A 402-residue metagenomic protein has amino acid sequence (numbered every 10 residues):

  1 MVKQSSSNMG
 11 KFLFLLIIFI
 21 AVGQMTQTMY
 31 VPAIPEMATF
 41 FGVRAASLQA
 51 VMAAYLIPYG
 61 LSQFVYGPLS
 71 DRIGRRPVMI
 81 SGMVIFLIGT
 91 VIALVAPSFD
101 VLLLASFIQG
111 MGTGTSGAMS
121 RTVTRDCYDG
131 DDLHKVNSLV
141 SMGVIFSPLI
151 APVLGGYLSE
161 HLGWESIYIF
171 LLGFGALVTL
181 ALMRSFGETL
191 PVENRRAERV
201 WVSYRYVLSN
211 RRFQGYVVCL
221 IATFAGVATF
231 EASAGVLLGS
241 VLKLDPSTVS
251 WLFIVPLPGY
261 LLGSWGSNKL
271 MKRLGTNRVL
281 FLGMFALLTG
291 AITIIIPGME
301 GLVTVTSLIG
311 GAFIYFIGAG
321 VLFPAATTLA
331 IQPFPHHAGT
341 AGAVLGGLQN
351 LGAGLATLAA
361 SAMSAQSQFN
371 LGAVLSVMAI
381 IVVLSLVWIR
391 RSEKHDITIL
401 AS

Functional and structural regions predicted by a protein language model:
V2-S6, G187-V217: Juxtamembrane intracellular "pre-TM" segments in multi-pass secondary transporters
K11-A45, Y66, F230-G235: Extracytoplasmic
G42, G74, V95-V101, G112 (+1 more regions): Helix-breaking motifs and short loop linkers at transmembrane-helix boundaries and internal kinks in secondary membrane
L61-D100: Conserved MFS/SLC helix-loop-helix module at the cytosolic interface between two early adjacent transmembrane helices
I85-I92, D100-I108, T306-A312: Paired small-residue
V101, G130, S138-F186: Helix-loop-helix hairpin linking two adjacent transmembrane segments in secondary transporters
A105-F146: Cytoplasmic helix-loop-helix junction between adjacent transmembrane helices in 12-TM secondary transporters
T327-A365, F369, V374-L375: A late C-terminal transmembrane helix in Major Facilitator Superfamily
